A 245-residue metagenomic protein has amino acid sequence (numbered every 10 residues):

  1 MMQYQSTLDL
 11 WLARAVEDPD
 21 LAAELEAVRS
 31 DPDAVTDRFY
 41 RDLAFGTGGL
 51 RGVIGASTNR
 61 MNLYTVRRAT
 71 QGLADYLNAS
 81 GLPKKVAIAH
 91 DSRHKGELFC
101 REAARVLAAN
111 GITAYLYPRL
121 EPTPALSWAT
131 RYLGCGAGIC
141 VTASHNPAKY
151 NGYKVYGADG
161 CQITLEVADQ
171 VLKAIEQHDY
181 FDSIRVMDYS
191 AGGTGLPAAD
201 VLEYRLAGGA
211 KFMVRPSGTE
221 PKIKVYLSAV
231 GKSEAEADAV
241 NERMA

Functional and structural regions predicted by a protein language model:
M2-A174, A191: Gly/Ser-rich phosphate-binding catalytic loop and adjacent alpha/beta segment that cradle a phosphoryl group at enzyme
K173-A245: Catalytic-core signal marking the mid-to-C-terminal active-site face
